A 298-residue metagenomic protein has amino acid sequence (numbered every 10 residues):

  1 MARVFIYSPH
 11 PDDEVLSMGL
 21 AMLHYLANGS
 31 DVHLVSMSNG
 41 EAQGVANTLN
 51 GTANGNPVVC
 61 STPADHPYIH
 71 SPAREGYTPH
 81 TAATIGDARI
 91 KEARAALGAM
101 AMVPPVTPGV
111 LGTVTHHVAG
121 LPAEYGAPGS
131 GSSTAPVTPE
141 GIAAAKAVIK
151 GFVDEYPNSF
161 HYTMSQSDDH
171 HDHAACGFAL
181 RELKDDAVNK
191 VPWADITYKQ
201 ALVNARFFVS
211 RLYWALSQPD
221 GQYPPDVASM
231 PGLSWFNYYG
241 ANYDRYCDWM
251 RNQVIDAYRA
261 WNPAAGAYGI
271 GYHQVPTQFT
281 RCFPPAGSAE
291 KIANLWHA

Functional and structural regions predicted by a protein language model:
A2-F178, E182-P192, W235-F236, A264-Q274 (+3 more regions): Active-site beta-strand->loop->alpha-helix modules in alpha/beta enzyme cores, enriched in Gly/His/Asp(Glu)
A187-Q222: Short, flexible loop segments at boundaries between secondary-structure elements
R211-G271: A conserved mid-domain beta-alpha-beta active-site/ligand-binding segment of alpha/beta enzyme cores
